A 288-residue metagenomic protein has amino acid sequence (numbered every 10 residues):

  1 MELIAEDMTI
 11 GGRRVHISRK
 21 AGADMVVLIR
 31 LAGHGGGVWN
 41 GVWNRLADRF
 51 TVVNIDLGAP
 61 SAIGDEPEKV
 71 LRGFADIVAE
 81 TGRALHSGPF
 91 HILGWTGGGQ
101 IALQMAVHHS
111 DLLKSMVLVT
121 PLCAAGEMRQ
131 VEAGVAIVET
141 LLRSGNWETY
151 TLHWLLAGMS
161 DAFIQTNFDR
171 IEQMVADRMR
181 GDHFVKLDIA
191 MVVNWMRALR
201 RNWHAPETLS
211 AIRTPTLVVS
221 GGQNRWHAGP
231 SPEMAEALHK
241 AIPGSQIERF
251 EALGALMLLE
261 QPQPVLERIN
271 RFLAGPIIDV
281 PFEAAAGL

Functional and structural regions predicted by a protein language model:
T9-G64: Conserved HGGG/HGGXW glycine-rich cap/lid loop of the alpha/beta-hydrolase fold
V53-L93: Active-site loop/oxyanion-hole signature of alpha/beta-hydrolase fold enzymes
G94-G98, A102: Gly/Ala-rich beta-loop-alpha elbow adjacent to hydrolase catalytic centers
V107, K114-N146: Flexible "cap/lid" loop of the alpha/beta hydrolase fold
E127-M128, E148-W203, E207-T208: Conserved alpha/beta-hydrolase catalytic His-Asp/Glu region
I212, V218-S220: Short beta-strand/loop motif that positions the catalytic acidic residue of the alpha/beta-hydrolase fold
R225-M234: Conserved alpha/beta-hydrolase "acid-adjacent" motif
I242-L288: Catalytic active-site module of serine/aspartate enzymes centered on a nucleophile-bearing elbow/loop
